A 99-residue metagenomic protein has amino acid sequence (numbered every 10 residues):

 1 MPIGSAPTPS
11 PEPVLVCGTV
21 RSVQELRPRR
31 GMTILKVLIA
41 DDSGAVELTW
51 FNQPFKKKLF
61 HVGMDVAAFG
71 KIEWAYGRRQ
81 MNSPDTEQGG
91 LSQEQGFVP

Functional and structural regions predicted by a protein language model:
M1-V16, V20-R21: OB-fold nucleic-acid-binding modules
A6-E12, L26-P99: Upstream accessory/linker segments immediately N-terminal to the RecA-like ATPase cores of bacterial MutS and a subset
